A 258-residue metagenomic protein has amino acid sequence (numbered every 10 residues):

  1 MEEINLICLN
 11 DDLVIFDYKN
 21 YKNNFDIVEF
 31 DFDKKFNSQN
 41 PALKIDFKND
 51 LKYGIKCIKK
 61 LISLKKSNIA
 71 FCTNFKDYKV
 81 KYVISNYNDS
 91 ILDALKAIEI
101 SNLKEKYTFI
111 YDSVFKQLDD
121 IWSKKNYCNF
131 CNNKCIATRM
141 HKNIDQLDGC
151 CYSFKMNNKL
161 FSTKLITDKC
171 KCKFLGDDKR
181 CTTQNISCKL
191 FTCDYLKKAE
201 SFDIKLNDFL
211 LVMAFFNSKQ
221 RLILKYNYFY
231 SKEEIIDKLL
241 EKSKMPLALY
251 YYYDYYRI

Functional and structural regions predicted by a protein language model:
M1-E2: Cys/His-rich short segments
N5-L9, E29, I69-F71: Short, hydrophobic beta-strand segments that form beta-sheet elements in well-ordered domains
I7-D12, K44-D50, T73-N74: Structural motif
Y18-Y21, C57-L61, V83-I84: Short, aromatic/basic amphipathic alpha-helical patches
N20-F36: A short, well-structured beta->alpha microelement
V28, P41-L61: Conserved phosphotransfer microenvironments
D50, K65-N68, C72-Y256: Hydrophobic scaffolds flanking metal-cofactor catalytic centers in soluble metalloenzymes
